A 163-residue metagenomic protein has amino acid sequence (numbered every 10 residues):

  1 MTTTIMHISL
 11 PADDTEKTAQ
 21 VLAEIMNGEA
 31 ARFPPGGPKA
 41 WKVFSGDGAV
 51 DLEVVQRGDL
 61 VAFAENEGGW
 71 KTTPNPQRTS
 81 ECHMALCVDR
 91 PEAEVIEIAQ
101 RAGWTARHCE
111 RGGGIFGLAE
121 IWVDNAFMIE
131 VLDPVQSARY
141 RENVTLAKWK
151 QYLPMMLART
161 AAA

Functional and structural regions predicted by a protein language model:
T2, L10-D59, E97, R101-G117 (+1 more regions): Core segments of cupin and vicinal oxygen chelate
I5-A12, V43-F44, E65-E94, A119-W122: Vicinal oxygen chelate
D14, G58, V88-R90, V123-N125 (+1 more regions): Non-catalytic surface loops within mature trypsin-like serine protease
V50-L52, C82, F127: Change "...and in nucleic-acid phosphodiester-cleaving endonucleases..." to "...and in nucleic-acid processing enzymes
V55-V61, D133-A138: A short, sequence-level motif marking secondary-structure junctions
N75-D89, E130-R139, Y152-A163: Short secondary-structure transition/capping segments
R107-R139: A contiguous, mid-protein "functional segment" used to position or interact with cofactors/ions or partner subunits
A138-A147: A short, polar/charged loop-to-alpha-helix boundary motif
